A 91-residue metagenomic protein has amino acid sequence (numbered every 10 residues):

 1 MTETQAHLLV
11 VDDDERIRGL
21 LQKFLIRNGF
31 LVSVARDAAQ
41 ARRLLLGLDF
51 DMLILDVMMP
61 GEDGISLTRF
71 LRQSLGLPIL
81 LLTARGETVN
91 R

Functional and structural regions predicted by a protein language model:
M1-L9: Non-catalytic signal-transmission and effector/linker regions of two-component phosphorelay proteins
L9, V34-M52, F70: Acidic, metal-coordinating helix/loop segments flanking the phosphotransfer/catalytic sites of two-component signaling
R18, P60, E87: The feature encodes the CheY-like receiver
G19-R27: Charged docking surfaces used in two-component/phosphorelay signaling
D37, D63-S66, N90: Acidic catalytic/metal-coordinating carboxylates
R43, D63-L77: Short amphipathic alpha-helix used as the core "switch/output" element in two-component signaling
D49-D51, S74-I79: His-Asp phosphorelay/catalytic-motif detector in bacterial-type signaling
D56, T83: Active-site residues of response regulator receiver
